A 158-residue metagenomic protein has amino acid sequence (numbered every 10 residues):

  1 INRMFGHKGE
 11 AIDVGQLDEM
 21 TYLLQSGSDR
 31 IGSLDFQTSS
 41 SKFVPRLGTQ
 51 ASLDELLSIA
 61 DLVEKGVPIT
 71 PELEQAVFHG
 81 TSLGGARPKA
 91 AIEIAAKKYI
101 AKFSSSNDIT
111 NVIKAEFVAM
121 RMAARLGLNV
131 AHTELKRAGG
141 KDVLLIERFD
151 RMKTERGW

Functional and structural regions predicted by a protein language model:
I1-W158: Phosphate/dinucleotide-binding and metal-coordinating scaffold of catalytic cores in nucleotide-dependent enzymes
